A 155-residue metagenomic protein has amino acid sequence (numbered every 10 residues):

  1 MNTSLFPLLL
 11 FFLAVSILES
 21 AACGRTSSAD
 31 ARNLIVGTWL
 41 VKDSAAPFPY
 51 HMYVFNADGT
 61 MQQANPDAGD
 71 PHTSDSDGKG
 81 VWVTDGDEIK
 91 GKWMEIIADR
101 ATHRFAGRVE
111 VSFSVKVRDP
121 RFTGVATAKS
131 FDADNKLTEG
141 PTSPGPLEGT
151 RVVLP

Functional and structural regions predicted by a protein language model:
M1-P7: Positively charged n-region of N-terminal signal peptides that target proteins for export
P7-E19: Bacterial N-terminal signal peptides
I17-A29: Bacterial Sec-dependent signal peptides at the C-terminal "C-region" and cleavage site
C23, G86, A128-P155: Edge beta-strand at a domain terminus
A31-P49, G80: Tryptophan-anchored aromatic micro-motifs
F48-K90, E95-D99, R121-T123: N-terminal glycine/threonine-rich, aromatic-flanked beta-hairpin/loop signature
H51-V54, G78-T84, R108-V117, T127 (+1 more regions): Hydrophobic/aromatic beta-strand elements that line small-molecule binding cavities or substrate pockets in beta-rich
E95-V111: An anionic, turn-rich surface loop/hairpin at beta-sheet edges that serves as a generic interaction/coordination patch
